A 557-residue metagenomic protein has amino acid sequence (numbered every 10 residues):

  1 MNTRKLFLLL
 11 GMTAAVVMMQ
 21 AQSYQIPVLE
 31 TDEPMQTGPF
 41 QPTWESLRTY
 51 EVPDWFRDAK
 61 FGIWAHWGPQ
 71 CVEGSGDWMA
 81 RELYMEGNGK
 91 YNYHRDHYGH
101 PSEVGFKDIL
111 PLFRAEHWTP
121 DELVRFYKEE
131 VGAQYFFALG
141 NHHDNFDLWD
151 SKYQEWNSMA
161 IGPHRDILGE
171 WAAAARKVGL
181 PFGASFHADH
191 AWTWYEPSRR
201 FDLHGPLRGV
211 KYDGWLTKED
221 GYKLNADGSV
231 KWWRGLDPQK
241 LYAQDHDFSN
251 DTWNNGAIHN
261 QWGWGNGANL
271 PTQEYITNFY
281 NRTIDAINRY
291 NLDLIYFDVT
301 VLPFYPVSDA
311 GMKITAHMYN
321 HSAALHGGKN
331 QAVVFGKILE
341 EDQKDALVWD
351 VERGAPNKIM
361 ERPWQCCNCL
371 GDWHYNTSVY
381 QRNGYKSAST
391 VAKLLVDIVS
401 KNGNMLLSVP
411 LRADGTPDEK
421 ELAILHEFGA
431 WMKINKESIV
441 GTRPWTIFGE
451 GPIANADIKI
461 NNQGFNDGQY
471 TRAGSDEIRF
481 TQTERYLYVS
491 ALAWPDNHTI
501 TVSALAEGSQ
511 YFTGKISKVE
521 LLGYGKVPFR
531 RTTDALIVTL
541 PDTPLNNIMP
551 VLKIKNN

Functional and structural regions predicted by a protein language model:
M1-S23: Bacterial Sec-dependent N-terminal signal peptides
Q22-N557: Mature catalytic domains of secreted/periplasmic carbohydrate-active enzymes
